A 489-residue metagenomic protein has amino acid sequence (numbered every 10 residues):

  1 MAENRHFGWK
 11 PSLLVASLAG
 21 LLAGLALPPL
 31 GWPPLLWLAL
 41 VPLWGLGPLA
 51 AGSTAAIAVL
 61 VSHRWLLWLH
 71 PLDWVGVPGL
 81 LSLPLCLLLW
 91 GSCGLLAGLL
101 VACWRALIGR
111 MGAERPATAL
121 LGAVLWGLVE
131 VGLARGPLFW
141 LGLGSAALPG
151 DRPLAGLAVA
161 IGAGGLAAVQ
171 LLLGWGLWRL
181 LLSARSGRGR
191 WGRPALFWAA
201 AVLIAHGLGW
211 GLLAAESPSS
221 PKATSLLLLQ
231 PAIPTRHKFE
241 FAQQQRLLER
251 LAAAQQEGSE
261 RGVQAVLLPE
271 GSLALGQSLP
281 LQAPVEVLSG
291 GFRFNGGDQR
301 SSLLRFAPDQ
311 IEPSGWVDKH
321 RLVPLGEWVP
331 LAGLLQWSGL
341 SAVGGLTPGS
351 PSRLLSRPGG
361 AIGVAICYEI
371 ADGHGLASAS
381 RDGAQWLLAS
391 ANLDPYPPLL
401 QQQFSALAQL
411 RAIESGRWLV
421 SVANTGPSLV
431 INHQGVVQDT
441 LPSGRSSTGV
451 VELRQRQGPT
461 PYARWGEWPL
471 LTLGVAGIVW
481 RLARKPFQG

Functional and structural regions predicted by a protein language model:
M1, L18, L25, L49-A50 (+4 more regions): Residue-level detector of intrinsically disordered, flexible termini and proteolytic processing junctions
A2-L213, P397-P398, A408-R411, A423-I431 (+2 more regions): Membrane-embedded alpha-helical bundles of multi-pass enzymes that act on lipidic or dolichyl-linked glycan substrates
L213-W468: Soluble catalytic domains of enzymes that build or remodel membrane lipids, polysaccharides, and related
